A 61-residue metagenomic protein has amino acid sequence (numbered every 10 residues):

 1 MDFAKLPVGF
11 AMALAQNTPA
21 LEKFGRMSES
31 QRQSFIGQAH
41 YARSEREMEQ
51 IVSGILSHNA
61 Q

Functional and structural regions predicted by a protein language model:
M1-K23: N-terminal acidic leader/helix
D2-F3, P7-G9, Q31-Q61: Positively charged, polar, low-complexity stretches
A20-F24, Q50-S53: Amphipathic, positively biased hydrophobic alpha-helical segments used for protein targeting and membrane insertion
S28: ABC transporter NBD signature
